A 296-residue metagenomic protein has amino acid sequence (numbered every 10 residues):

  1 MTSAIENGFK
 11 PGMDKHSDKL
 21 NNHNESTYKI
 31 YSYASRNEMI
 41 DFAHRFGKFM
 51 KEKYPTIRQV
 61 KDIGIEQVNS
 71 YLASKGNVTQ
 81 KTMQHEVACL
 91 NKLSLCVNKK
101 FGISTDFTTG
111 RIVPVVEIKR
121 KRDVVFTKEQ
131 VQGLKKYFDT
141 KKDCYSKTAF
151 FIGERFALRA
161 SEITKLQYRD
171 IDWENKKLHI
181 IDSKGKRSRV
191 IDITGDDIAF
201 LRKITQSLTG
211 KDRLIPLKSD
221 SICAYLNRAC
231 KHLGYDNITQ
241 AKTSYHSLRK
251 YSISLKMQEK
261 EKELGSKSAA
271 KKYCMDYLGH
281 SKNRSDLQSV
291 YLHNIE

Functional and structural regions predicted by a protein language model:
K19-K121: N-terminal core-binding DNA-recognition domain of tyrosine recombinases/integrases
L90, A149-F150, S161-L166, C274: Alpha-helix N-cap/helix-start motif at helix boundaries, enriched for small hydrophobics
V116-G133, G185-D196, G210: DNA breakage-rejoining catalytic core of tyrosine-based enzymes
E129-A160: Basic, Lys/Arg- and aromatic-enriched nucleic-acid-binding interface segment
F151, R249-N283: C-terminal catalytic core of tyrosine-transesterase DNA break-rejoin enzymes
F156, K165-F200: Conserved tyrosine-mediated DNA breakage-rejoining catalytic core shared by Y-recombinases
T194-Q240, H246-E259: Active-site/catalytic core of tyrosine-dependent DNA strand-transfer enzymes
D276-E296: Catalytic-site neighborhood detector that most strongly recognizes the C-terminal catalytic loop/helix of tyrosine
